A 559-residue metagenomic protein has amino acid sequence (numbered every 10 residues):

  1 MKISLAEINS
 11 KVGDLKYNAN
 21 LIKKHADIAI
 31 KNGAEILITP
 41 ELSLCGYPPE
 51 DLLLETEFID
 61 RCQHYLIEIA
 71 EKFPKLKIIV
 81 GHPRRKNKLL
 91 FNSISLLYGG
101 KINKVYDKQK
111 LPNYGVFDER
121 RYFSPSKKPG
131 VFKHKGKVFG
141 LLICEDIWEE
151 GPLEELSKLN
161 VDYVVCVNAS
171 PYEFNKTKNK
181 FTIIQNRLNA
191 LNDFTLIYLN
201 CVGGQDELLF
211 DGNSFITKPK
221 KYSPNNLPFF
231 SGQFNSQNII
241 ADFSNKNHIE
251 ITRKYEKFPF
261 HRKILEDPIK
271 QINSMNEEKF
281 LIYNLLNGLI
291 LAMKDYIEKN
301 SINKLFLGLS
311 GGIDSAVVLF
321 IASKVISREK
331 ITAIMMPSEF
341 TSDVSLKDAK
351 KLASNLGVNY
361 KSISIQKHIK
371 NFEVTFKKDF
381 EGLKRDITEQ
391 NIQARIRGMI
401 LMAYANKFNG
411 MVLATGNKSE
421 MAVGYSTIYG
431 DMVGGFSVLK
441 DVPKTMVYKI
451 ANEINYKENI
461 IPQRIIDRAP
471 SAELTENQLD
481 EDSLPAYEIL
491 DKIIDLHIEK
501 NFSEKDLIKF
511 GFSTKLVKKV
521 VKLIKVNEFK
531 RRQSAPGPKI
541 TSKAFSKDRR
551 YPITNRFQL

Functional and structural regions predicted by a protein language model:
M1-G308, K324, Y360: Enzyme catalytic cores with a strong preference for nitrogen-chemistry domains
D193-F194, E250-S310, S315-L559: ATP/NTP-dependent adenylation/nucleotidyl-transfer catalytic domains that generate, transfer, or process NMP-activated
